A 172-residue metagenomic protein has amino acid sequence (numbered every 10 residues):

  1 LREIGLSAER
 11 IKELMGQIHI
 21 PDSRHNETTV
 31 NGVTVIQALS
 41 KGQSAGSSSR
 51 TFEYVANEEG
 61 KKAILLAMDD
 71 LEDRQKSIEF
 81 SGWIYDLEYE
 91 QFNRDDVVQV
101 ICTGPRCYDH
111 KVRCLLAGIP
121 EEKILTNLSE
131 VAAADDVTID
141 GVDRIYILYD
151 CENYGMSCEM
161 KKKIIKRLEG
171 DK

Functional and structural regions predicted by a protein language model:
R2-A8, K12-K172: ATP-dependent carboxylate-amine ligase
